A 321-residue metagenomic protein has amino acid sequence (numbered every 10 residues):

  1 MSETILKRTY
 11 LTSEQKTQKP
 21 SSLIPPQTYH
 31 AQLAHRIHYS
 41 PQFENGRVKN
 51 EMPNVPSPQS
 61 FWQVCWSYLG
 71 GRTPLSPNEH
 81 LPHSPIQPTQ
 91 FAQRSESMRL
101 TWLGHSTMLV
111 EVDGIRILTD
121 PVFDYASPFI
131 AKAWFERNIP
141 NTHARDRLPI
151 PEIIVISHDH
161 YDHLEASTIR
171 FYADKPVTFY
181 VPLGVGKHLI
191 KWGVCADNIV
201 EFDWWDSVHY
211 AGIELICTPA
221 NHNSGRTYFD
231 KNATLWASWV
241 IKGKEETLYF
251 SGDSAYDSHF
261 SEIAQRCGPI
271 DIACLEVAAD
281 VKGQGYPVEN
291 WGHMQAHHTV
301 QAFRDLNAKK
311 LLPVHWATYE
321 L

Functional and structural regions predicted by a protein language model:
M1-R145, I241-F250, D271-A278: Metallo-beta-lactamase
L23-I24, H35, Y39, F43-G46 (+6 more regions): Cap/insert and terminal regions of metallo-dependent hydrolase folds
P74-S97, V181-E246: Metallo-beta-lactamase
T107-D113, H209-I270, E289-N290, M294: Catalytic core of the metallo-beta-lactamase
V110, D120, H158, F179 (+4 more regions): Divalent metal-coordination and catalytic microenvironments
P121-F123, D159, A220-N221, G252-S254 (+2 more regions): Active-site metal-binding loops of divalent metal-dependent hydrolases
F123-P140, N223-D230, V281-H293: Acidic/histidine-rich helix-loop elements that form or flank divalent-metal/phosphate-binding sites at the catalytic
A131-Y180, N198, G268-C274: Active-site metal-binding motif and surrounding structural segment of the metallo-beta-lactamase
